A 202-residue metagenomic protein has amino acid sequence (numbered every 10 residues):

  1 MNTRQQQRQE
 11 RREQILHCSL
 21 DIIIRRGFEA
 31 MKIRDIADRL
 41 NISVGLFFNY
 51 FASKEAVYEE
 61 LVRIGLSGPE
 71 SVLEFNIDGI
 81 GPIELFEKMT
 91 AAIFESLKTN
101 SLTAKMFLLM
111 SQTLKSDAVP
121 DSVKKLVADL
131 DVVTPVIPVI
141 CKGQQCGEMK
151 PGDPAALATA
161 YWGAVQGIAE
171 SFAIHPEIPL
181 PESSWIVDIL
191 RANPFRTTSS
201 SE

Functional and structural regions predicted by a protein language model:
M1-E10, S199-E202: N-terminal intrinsically disordered/low-complexity leader segments
R11, K54, L61, G65 (+5 more regions): Hydrophobic/aromatic residues within well-ordered alpha-helical segments
Q14, I22-A56, E60-I64: Helix-turn-helix
C18, I22, A92, S96 (+1 more regions): Amphipathic alpha-helical interface segments
E60, E74-T103, L157-Y161, S183 (+1 more regions): Hydrophobic alpha-helical connector segments
S67-E70, E74-F75, T99, V119-C146 (+1 more regions): Amphipathic alpha-helical packing segments from all-alpha helical-bundle domains
K98-V119: Amphipathic alpha-helical segments used for helix-helix packing
T103-L108, S122, L126, Q144-L190 (+1 more regions): Hydrophobic/aromatic-rich alpha-helical bundle segments in the mid-to-C-terminal region
